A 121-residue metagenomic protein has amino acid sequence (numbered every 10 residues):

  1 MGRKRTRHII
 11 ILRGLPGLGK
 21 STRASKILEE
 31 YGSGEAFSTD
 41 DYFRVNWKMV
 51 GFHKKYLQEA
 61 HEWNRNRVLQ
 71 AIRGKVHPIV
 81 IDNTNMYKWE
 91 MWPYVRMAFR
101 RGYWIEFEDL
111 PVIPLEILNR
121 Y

Functional and structural regions predicted by a protein language model:
M1-R3, F43-W47, Q70-G74: Generic detector of short, locally flexible boundary/turn motifs and exposed helical patches
G2-R13, L18-S21, K26, E30-E35 (+2 more regions): Conserved GTP-binding G-domain of TRAFAC-class P-loop NTPases and closely related GTPase folds
H8-I9, N46-F52: Short, flexible active-site loops
G17, Y42-R44, N85-M86, V112: Conserved beta-strand elements of beta-rich interaction domains across eukaryotes, especially beta-propellers
Y31-E35, Q58-W63: Short, functional N-terminal and low-complexity linear motifs
S33-N46: Short beta-strand-centered segment that lines the nucleotide-binding/catalytic pocket of NTP-utilizing
G51-K55, E59, R65-V76, T84-Y121: Replace "adjacent to P-loop NTPase cores in ATP/GTP-dependent enzymes" with "adjacent to NTP-binding cores
